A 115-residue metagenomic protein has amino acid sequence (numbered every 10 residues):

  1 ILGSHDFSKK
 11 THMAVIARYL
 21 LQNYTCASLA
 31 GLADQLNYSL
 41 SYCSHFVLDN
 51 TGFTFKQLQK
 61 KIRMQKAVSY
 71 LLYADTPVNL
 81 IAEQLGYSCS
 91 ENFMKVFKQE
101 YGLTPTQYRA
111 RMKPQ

Functional and structural regions predicted by a protein language model:
I1-D6, V15-G31, V47-T51, V68-P77 (+2 more regions): Basic, amphipathic alpha-helical hairpins
I1-S8, Y38, Y42: An amphipathic alpha-helical interaction segment
K9-M13, Q59-M64: Generic hydrophobic, amphipathic alpha-helix propensity
A30-I62, A82-Y108: Basic/polar phosphate-binding segments, predominantly the helix-turn-helix DNA-binding elements of transcriptional
A110-Q115: Generic C-terminal helix-cap and adjacent flexible tail
